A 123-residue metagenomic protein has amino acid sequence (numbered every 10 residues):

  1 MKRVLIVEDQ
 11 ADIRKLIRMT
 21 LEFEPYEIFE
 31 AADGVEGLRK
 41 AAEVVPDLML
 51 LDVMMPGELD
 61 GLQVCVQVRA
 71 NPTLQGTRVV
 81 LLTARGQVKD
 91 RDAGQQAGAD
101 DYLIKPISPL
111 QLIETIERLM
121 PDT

Functional and structural regions predicted by a protein language model:
E8: Conserved acidic carboxylate
A11-F29, L119: Two-component/phosphorelay signaling modules centered on CheY-like receiver
K15-R18, L59, Q63, G86-D101 (+1 more regions): Alpha4 helix (beta4-alpha4-beta5 surface) of REC/receiver domains from two-component response regulators
P25-G34, K40: Short hydrophobic/Thr-rich beta-strand motif most characteristic of the beta2 strand and flanking loop of CheY-like
R39, L62-Q75: Short amphipathic alpha-helix used as the core "switch/output" element in two-component signaling
V44-L50, M55: Active-site beta3 strand of CheY-like receiver
K105: A Lys-centered signature of the CheY-like receiver
